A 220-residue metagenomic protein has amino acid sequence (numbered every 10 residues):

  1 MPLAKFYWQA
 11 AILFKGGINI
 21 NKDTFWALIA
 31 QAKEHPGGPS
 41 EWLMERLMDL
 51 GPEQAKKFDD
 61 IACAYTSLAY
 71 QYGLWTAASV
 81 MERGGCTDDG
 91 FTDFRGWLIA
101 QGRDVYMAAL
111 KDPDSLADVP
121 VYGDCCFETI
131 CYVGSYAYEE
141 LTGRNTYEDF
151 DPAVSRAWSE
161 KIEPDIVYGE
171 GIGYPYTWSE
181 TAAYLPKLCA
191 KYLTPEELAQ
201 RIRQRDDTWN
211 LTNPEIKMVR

Functional and structural regions predicted by a protein language model:
P2-A4, A10: Targeting/processing segments of secretory and organellar proteins
I18-Q71, L211-E215: N-terminal domain-onset segments
E45-D124: Core of folded catalytic or high-affinity ligand/protein-binding domains in predominantly eukaryotic proteins
D112-P120, D124-P195: Basic, alpha-helical nucleic-acid-binding regions used in initiation and control of genome expression
P195, D206-E215: Hydrophobic, glycine-enriched assembly/anchoring segments
L198: Extended, Lys/Arg-enriched charged tracts that mediate electrostatic binding to polyanionic substrates
I216-R220: Non-Sec secretion/translocation targeting segments of pathogen effectors
